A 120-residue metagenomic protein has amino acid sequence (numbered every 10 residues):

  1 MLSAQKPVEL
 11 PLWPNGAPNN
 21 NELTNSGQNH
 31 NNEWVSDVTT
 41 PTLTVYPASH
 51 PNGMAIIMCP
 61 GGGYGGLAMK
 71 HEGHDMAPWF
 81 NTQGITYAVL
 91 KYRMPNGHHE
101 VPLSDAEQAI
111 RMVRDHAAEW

Functional and structural regions predicted by a protein language model:
Q5-M54, H99, L103: N-terminal cap/lid segment of alpha/beta-hydrolase-fold proteins
G16, G63, N96: Feature marks short, surface-exposed loop/turn motifs that line or immediately flank catalytic pockets and channel
G53-G63: Short beta-strand element of the alpha/beta-hydrolase
A55, N81-A88: A fold-wide structural signal in alpha/beta-hydrolase
G61, I85, Y92-M94: Active-site loop/turn elements of alpha/beta-hydrolase fold enzymes, especially the short glycine-/histidine-rich
A68-K70, D75, L90-W120: Catalytic nucleophile-loop/oxyanion-hole region of alpha/beta-hydrolase and closely related hydrolase-like folds
